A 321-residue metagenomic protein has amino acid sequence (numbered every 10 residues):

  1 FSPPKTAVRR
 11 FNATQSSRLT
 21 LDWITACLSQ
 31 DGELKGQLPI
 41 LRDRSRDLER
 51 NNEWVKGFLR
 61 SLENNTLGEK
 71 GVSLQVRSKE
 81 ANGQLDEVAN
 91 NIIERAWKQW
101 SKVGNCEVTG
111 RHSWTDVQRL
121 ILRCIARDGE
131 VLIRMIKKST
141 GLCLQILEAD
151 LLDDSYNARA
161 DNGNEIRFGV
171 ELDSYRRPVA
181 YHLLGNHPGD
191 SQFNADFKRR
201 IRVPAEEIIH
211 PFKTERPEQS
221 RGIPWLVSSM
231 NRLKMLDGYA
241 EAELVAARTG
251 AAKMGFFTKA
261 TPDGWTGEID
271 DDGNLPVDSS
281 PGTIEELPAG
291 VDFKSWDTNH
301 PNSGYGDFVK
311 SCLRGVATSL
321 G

Functional and structural regions predicted by a protein language model:
F1-N82: N-terminal-proximal low-complexity accessory segments that begin disordered and transition into the first
F1-S29, K198-E241: N-terminal start-of-domain structural block
N12-S17, R44-W54, Q75-V76, S191-A195 (+3 more regions): Short, mixed-charge, low-aromatic patches
D31, V55, N65-E69, S73 (+7 more regions): Short secondary-structure junctions and interdomain/linker hinges
R42, S113-I121, E130-I133, L144 (+2 more regions): Extended interaction regions within the primary functional domain
V55-F212: Structured, mid-chain assembly/scaffold modules that mediate subunit interfaces within large macromolecular complexes
I208-G321: Extended, charged amphipathic alpha-helical segments
